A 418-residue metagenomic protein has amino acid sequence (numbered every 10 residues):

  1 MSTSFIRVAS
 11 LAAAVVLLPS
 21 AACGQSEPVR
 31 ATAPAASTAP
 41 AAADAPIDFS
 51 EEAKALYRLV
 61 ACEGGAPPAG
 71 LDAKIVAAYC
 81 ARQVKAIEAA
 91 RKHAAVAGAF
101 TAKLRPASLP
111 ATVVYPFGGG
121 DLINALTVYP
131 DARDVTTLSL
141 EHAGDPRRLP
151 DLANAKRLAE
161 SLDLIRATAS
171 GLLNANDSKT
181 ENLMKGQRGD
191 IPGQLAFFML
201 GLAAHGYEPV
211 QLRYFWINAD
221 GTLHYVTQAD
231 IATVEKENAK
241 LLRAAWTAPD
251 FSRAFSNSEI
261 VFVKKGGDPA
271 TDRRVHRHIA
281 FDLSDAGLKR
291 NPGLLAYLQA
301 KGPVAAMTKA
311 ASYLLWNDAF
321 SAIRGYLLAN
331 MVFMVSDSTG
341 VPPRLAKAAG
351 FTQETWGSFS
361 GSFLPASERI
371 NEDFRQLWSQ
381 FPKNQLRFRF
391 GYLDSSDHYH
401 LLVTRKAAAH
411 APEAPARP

Functional and structural regions predicted by a protein language model:
M1-S10: Bacterial N-terminal signal peptides that target proteins for export
A9-S20: Bacterial N-terminal signal peptides
V16-L17, T127, L223: Generic local-structure boundary detector
S20-E27: Bacterial Sec-dependent signal peptides at the C-terminal "C-region" and cleavage site
E27-S170, A248-A254, E259-P418: Non-globular targeting/processing and membrane-anchoring segments
G119-Y129, G171-M199: Short, thiol/selenol-centered motifs that function as redox-active sites or metal-ligating centers
V135-G186, V210-N238: Thiol-based oxidoreductase modules, predominantly thioredoxin-like and allied folds used for disulfide exchange
L200, H205, P209-A286: Active-site/pore-lining binding-face segments in mid-to-C-terminal subdomains
